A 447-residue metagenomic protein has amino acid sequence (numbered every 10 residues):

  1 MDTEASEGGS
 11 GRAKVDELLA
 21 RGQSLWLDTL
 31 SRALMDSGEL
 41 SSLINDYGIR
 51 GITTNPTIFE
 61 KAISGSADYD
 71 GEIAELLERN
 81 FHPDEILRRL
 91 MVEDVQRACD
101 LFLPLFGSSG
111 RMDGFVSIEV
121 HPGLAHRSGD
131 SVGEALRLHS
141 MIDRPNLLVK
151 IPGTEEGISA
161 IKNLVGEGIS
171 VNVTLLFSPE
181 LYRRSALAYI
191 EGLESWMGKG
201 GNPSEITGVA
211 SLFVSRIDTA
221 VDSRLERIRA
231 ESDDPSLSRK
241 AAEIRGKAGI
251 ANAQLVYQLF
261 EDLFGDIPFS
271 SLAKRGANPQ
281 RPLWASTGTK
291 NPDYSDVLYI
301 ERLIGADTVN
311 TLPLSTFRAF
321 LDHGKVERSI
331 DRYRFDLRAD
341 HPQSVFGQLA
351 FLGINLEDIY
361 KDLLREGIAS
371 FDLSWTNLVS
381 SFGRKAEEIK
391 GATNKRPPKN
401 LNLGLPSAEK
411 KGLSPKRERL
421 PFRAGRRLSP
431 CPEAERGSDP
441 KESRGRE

Functional and structural regions predicted by a protein language model:
D2-G38: N- or domain-start disorder-to-order transition segments that initiate the globular core
Q23-T29, R50-T54, G114-V120, L147-I151 (+4 more regions): Hydrophobic faces of well-ordered beta-strands that scaffold small-molecule active sites in alpha/beta enzyme cores
L34, R127-S131, G153-V165, S178-Y189: Active-site-adjacent beta->alpha loops and helix N-cap segments on the catalytic face of soluble alpha/beta enzymes
G48-I49, A160-V171: Glycine-enriched alpha-helix->loop->beta-strand junction motifs that scaffold or abut catalytic
T54, I58-S159: Active-site beta->alpha loop and helix N-cap motifs at the rims of alpha/beta catalytic domains
N80-E85, G208-D218, S223-I228, A242-E243 (+6 more regions): Conserved N-terminal alpha-helical segment that immediately precedes and caps sugar-phosphate-binding
S170-S315: Catalytic alpha/beta core domains of metabolic enzymes, predominantly
G276-E387, L401: Flexible, acidic glycine-rich loops studded with aromatic residues
